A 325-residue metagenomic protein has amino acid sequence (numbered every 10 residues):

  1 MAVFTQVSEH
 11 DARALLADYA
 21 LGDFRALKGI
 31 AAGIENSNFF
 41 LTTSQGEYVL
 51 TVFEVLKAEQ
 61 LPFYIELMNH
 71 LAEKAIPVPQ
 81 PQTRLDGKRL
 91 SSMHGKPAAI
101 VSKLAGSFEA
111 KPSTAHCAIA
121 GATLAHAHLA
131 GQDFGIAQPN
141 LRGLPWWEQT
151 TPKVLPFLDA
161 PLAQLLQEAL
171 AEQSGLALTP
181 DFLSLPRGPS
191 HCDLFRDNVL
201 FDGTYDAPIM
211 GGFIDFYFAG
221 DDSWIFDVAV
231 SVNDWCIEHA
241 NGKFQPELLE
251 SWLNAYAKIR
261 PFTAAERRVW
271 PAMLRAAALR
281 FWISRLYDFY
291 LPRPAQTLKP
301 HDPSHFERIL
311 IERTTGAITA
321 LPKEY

Functional and structural regions predicted by a protein language model:
M1-L85, G203-P208, E324-Y325: Conserved NTP-binding catalytic cores of kinases and kinase-like/nucleotidyltransferase enzymes across multiple kinase
V7-D18, G135-A137, E148-C192, R196 (+2 more regions): An alpha-helical support segment within catalytic cores of ATP-dependent transferases
A31, N36-S44, V49-L50, P81 (+2 more regions): Active-site acidic catalytic loop and adjacent metal/ATP-binding pocket of ATP-dependent phosphoryl transfer enzymes
T42-I136: ATP-binding pocket architecture of kinase catalytic cores
A98-K111, Q149-F157, L279-Q296: A glycine-centered beta->alpha junction motif in the catalytic cores of kinase/phosphotransferase enzymes
A110-Q164, L185-R187, T297-L298: A cross-family kinase active-site recognition segment
P152-K153, F281-Y325: ATP/Mg2+ or Mg2+-diphosphate-binding catalytic cores that bind nucleotide phosphates or diphosphates via glycine-rich
I225-P261, A276-R293: Active-site activation/catalytic loop segments of kinase-like enzymes and analogous catalytic loops in related
